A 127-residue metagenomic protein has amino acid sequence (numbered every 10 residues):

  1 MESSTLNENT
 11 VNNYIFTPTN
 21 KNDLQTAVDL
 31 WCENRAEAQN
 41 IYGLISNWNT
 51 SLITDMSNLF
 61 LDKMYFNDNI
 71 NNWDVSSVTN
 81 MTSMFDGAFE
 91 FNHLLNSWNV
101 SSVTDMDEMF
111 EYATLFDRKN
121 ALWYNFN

Functional and structural regions predicted by a protein language model:
M1-N127: Negatively charged
